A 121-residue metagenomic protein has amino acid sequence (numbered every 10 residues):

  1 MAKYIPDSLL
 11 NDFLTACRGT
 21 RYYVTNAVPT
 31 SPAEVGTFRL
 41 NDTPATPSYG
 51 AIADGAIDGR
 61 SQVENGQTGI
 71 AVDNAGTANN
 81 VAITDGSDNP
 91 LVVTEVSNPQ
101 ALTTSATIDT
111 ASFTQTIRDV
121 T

Functional and structural regions predicted by a protein language model:
M1-N79, D85-T121: Small cysteine-rich, disulfide-bonded extracellular modules of the LU/uPAR three-finger superfamily and closely related
